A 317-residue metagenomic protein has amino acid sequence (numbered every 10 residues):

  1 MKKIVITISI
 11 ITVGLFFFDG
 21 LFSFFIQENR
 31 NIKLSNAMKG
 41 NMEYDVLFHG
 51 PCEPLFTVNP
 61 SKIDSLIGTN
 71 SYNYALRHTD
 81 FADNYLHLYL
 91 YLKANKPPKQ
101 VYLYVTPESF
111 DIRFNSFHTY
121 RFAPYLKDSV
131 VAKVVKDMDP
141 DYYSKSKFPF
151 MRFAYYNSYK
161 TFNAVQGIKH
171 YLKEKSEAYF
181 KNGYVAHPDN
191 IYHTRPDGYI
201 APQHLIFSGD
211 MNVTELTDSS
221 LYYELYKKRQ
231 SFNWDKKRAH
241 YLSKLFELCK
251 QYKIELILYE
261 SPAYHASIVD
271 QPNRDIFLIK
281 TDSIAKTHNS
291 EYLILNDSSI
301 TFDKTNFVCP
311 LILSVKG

Functional and structural regions predicted by a protein language model:
K3-S23: Hydrophobic membrane-insertion alpha-helices, especially the h-region of bacterial N-terminal signal peptides
F24-Y44: Alpha-helical transmembrane signal-anchor/signal-peptide segments
D45-V46, Q100, I257: Structural motif
L47-G50, L313: Short hydrophobic beta-strand that contains or immediately precedes a catalytic carboxylate
H49, E53-K145: Membrane-embedded segments
Y120-F246, K250: Secreted/periplasmic serine-hydrolase-like ester/acetyl group-modifying domain
L245-Q271: Active-site segments of SGNH/GDSL-like serine hydrolases that catalyze O-acetyl group transfer/hydrolysis on lipids
D270-N273, F277-G317: C-terminal regions of proteins
